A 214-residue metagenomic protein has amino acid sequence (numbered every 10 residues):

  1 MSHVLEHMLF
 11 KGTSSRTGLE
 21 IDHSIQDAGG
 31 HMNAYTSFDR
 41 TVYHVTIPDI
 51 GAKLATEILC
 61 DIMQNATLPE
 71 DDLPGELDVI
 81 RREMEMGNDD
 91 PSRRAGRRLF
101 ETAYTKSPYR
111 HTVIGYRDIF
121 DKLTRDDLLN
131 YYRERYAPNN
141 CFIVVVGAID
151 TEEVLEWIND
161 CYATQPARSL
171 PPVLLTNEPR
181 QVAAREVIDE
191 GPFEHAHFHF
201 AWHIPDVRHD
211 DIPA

Functional and structural regions predicted by a protein language model:
M1-I25, D210-A214: Active/ligand-binding-proximal structured segments within catalytic/core domains that scaffold catalytic residues
G18-P172, N177-P179, I188, F193-F198 (+1 more regions): Charge-rich, well-structured scaffold segments of protease-associated domains
A184-E186: Amphipathic alpha-helical hairpins
